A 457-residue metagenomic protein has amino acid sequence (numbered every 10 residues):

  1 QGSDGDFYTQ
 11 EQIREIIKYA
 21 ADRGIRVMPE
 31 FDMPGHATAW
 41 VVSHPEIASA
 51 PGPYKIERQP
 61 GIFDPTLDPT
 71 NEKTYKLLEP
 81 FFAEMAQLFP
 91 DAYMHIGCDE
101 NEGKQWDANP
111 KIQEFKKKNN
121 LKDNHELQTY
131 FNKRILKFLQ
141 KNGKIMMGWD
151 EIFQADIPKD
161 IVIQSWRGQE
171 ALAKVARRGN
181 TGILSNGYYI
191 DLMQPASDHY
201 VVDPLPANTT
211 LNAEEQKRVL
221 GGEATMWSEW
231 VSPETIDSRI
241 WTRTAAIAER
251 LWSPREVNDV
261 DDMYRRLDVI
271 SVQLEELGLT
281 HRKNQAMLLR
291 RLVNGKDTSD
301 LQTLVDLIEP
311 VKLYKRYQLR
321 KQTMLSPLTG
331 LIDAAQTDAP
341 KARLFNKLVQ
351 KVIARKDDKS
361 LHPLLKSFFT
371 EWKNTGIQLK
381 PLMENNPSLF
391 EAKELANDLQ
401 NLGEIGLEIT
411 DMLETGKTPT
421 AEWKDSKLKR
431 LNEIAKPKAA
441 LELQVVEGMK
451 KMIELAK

Functional and structural regions predicted by a protein language model:
Q1-N142: Substrate-binding cleft of carbohydrate-active enzyme catalytic domains
E15, E72-Y93, E114-K457: Substrate-binding groove of N-acetylhexosamine-processing glycoside hydrolases
